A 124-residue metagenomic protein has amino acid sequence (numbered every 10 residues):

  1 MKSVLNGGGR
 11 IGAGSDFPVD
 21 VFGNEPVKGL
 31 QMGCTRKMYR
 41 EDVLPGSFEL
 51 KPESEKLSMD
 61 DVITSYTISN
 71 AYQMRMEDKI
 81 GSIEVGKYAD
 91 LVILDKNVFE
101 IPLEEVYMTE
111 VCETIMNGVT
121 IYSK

Functional and structural regions predicted by a protein language model:
M1-F99, E104, T109, E113-N117: His/Asp/Glu-enriched, well-ordered alpha-helical/loop segment that forms or immediately abuts the divalent-metal
